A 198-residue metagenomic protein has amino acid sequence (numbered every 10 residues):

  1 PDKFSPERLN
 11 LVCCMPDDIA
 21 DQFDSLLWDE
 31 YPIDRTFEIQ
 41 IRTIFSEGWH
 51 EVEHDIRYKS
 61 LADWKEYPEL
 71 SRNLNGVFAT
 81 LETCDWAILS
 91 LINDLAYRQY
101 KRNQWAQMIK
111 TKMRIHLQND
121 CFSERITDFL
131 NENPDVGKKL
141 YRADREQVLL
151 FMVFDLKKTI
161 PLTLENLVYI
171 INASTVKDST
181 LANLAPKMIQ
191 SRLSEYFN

Functional and structural regions predicted by a protein language model:
P1-W28: Short Gly/Thr-rich strand-loop-strand
I33-N183: An acidic, glycine-/histidine-flanked metal-binding catalytic module
V176-N198: Extended, amphipathic alpha-helical scaffolds
